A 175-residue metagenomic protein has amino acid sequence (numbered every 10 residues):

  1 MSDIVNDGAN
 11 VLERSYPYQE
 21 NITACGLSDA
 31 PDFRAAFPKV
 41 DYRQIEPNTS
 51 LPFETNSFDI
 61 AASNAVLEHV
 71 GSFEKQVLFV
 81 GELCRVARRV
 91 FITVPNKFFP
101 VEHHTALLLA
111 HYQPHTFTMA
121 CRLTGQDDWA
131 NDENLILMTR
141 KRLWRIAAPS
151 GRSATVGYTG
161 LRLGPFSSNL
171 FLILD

Functional and structural regions predicted by a protein language model:
M1-F99: Conserved SAM-binding loop
G71-D175: S-adenosyl-L-methionine-dependent methyltransferase catalytic module, highlighting the catalytic core
